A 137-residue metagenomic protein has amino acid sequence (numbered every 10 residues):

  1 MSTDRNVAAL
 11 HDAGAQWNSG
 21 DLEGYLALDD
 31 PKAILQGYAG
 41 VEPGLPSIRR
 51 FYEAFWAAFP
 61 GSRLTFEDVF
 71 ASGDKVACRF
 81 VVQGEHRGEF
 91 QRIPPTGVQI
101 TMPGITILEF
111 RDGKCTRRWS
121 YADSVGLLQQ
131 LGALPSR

Functional and structural regions predicted by a protein language model:
T3-A8, L22-V76, F80-H86: A solvent-exposed, acidic/Ser-Thr-rich amphipathic alpha-helical stretch
D21, K114: Conserved functional loop/turn residues at catalytic and ligand-binding sites
F80-V82, G104-T106, R118: A structural signal for short, well-ordered beta-strand segments
E85-D112: Exposed beta-sheet edge and beta->alpha loop/turn motif
R117-R137: Low-complexity, intrinsically disordered terminal/linker segments enriched in charged and Gly/Pro repeats
